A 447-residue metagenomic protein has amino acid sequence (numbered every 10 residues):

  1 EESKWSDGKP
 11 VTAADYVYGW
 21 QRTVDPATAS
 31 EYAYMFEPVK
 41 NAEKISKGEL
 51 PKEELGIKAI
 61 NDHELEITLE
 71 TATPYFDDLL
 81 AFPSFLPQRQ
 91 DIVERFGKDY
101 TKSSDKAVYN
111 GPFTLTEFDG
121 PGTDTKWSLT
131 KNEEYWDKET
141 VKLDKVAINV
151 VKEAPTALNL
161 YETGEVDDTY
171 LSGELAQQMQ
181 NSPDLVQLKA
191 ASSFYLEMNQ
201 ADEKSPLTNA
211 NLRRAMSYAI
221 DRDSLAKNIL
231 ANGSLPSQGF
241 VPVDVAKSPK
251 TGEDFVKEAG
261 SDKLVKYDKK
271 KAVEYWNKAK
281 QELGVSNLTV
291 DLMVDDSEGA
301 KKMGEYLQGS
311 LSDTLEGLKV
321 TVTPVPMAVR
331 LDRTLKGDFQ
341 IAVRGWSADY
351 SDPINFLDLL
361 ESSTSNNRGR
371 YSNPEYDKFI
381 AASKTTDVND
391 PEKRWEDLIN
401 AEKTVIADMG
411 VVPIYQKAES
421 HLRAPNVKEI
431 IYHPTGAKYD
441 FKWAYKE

Functional and structural regions predicted by a protein language model:
V11, D15-V17, Y32-I92: Surface-exposed binding/hinge segments that line and control ligand-binding clefts or catalytic entry sites
T12-G19, D62-T68, L143-K145, S193-P242 (+2 more regions): Alpha-helical secondary-structure segments
A72-V141, K145: Gly/Pro-rich hinge or "lid" segments in bacterial periplasmic/extracellular proteins
D124, K269, V273-A348, E419: Ligand/substrate-recognition segments at binding pockets and active sites
N132-M179: Ligand-site clamp/hinge motif
P236-K278, G299-K301: Structural transition elements
G317-R330, L357-A424, E447: Extracytoplasmic/peripheral linker and loop segments enriched in polar/acidic and small residues with frequent Thr/Pro
H421-E447: Long beta-strand-rich cores associated with HINT superfamily self-processing modules
